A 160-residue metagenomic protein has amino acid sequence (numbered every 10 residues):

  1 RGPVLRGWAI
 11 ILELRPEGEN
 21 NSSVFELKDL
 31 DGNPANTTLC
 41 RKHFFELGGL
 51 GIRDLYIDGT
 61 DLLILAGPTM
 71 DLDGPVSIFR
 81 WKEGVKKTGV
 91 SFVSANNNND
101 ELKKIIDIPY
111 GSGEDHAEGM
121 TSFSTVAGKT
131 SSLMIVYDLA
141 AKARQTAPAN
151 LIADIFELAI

Functional and structural regions predicted by a protein language model:
R1-I160: Sequence/structural signature of beta-propeller domains
